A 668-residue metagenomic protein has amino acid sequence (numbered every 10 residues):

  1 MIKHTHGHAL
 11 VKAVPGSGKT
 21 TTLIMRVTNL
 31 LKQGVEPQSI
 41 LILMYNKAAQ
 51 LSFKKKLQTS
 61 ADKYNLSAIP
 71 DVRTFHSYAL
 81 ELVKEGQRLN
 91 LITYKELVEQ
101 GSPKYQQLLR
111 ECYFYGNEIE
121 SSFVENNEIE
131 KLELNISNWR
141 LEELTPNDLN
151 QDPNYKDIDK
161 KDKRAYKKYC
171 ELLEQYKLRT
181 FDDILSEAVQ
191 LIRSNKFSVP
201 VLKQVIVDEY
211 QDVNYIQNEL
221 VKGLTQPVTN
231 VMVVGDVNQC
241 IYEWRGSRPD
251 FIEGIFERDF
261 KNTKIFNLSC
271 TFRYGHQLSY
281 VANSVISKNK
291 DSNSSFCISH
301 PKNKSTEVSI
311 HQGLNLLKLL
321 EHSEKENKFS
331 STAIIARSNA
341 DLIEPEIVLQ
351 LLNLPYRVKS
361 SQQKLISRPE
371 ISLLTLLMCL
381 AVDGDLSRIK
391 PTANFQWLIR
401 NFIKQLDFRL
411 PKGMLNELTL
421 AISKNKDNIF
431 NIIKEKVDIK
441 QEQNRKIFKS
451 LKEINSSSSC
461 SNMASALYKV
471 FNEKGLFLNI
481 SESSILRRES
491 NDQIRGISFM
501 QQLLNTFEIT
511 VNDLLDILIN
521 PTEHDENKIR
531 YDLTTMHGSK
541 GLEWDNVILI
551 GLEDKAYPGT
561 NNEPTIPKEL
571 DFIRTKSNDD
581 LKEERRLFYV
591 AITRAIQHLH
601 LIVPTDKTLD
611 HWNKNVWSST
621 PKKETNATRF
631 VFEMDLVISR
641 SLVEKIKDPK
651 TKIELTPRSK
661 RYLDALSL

Functional and structural regions predicted by a protein language model:
M1-G18, D71, K156-E253, C270 (+1 more regions): Conserved helicase NTPase motor core
M1-N90, Y280-N283, T593: P-loop NTPase Walker
S67-I69, R88-K177, Q405: ATP-hydrolysis module of ASCE/P-loop NTPase motor domains, specifically the Walker B Asp-Glu catalytic pair
V72-E81, V205-E209, V234, S338 (+3 more regions): Conserved helicase core region in the C-terminal RecA-like lobe
Y78, R258, E326-S458: ATPase/helicase motor core of nucleic-acid motors
N218-T306: Conserved RecA-like helicase ATPase core segment that couples NTP binding/hydrolysis to strand translocation
R388, T392, I433-W544, Y557-G559 (+3 more regions): Accessory C-terminal helicase-associated subdomains
E553-L668: C-terminal accessory regions
